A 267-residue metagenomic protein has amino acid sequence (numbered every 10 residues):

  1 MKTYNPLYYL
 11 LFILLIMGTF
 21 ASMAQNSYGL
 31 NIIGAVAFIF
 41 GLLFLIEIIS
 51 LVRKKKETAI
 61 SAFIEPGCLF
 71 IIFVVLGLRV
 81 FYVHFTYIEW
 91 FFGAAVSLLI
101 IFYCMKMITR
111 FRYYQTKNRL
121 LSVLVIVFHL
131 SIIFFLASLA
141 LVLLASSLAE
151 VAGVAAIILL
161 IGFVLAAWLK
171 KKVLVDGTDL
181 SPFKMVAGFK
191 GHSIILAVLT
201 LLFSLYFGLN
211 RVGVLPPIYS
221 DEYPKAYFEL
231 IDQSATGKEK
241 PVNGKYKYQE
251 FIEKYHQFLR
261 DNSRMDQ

Functional and structural regions predicted by a protein language model:
K2-L10, N31-I33, K55-C68, F91 (+4 more regions): Membrane-interfacial loop-to-transmembrane alpha-helix junctions, especially the N-terminal start
Y8-L15, I33-F44, I60-V75, I88-F102 (+2 more regions): Mid-membrane cores of alpha-helical transmembrane segments in multi-pass membrane proteins, especially transporters
L10-A24, P66-V83, H129-L144, V164-L165 (+1 more regions): Hydrophobic alpha-helical transmembrane segments and adjacent interfacial helices in integral membrane proteins
T19-V36, K55-K56, L78-A95, A137-A156 (+1 more regions): Membrane-helix interface and helix-disruption motif detector
L45-I60, F102-V123, W168-A187: Cytoplasmic membrane-interface regions of multi-pass membrane proteins
E89-M105, L120, I126-D176: Membrane-embedded alpha-helical segments of integral membrane proteins
P182-V212: Internal/C-terminal transmembrane anchor helices
R211-Q267: Membrane-interface segments at or immediately adjacent to transmembrane helices that form the boundary between
